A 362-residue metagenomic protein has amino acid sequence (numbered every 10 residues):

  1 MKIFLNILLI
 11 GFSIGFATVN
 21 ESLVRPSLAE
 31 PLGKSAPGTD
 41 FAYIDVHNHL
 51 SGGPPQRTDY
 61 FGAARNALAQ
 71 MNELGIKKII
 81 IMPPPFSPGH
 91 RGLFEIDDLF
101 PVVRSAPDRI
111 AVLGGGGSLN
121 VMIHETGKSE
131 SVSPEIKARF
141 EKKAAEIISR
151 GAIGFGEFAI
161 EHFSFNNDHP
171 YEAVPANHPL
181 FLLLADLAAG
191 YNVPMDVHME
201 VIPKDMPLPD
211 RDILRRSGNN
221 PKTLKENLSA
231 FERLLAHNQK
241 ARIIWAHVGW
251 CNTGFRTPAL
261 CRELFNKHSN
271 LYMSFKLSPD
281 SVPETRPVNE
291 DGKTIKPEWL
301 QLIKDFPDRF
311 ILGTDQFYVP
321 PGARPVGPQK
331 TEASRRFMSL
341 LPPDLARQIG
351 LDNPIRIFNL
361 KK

Functional and structural regions predicted by a protein language model:
F4-F16: Bacterial N-terminal signal peptides
I14, T18-V46, P54-I79, S87 (+3 more regions): Mid-to-C-terminal alpha-helical segments outside catalytic/metal-binding sites
S35-G38, L68-E73, D97-I110, K142-G151 (+4 more regions): Acidic (Asp/Glu)-rich catalytic clusters
I44-N48, I79-I81, A111-G115, F155-E157 (+4 more regions): Hydrophobic faces of well-ordered beta-strands that scaffold small-molecule active sites in alpha/beta enzyme cores
N48-A63, I123-V132, D168-Y171, R216-N220 (+3 more regions): Acidic/histidine-rich helix-loop elements that form or flank divalent-metal/phosphate-binding sites at the catalytic
N48-H49, Y60, R65-R91, I110-G117 (+1 more regions): Divalent metal-dependent hydrolysis catalytic cores, especially in the metallo-beta-lactamase
L93-P194, V201-P203, D212-I213, P279: Active-site gating/metal-coordination segments in enzymes
P170-L312, K361: Catalytic pocket-lining loop regions of alpha/beta-barrel enzymes, especially the amidohydrolase/enolase/GH5 lineages
